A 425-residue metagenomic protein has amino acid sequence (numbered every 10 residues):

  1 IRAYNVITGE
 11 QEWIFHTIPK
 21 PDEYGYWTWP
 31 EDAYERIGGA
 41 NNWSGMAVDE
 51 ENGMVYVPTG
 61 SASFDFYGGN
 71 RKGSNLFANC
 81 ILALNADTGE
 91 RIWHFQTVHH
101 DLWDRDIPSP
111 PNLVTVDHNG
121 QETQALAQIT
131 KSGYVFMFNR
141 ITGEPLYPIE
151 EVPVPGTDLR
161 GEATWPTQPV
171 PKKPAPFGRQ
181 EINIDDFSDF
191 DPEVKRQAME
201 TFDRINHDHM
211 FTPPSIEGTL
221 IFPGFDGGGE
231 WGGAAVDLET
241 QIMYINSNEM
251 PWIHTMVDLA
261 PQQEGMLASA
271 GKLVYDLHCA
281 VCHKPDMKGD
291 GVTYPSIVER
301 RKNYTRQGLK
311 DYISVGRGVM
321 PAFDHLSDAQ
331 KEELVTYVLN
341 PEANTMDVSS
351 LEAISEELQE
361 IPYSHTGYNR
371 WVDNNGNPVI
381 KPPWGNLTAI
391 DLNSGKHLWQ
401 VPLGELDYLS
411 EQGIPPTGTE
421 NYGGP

Functional and structural regions predicted by a protein language model:
I1-S269, T336, M346-P425: Noncatalytic, solvent-exposed loop/strand surfaces of beta-propeller-type extracellular/periplasmic domains
M54, A268-S269, L273-D276, V281 (+2 more regions): Extracytoplasmic electron-transfer domains, predominantly the class I c-type cytochrome c fold
